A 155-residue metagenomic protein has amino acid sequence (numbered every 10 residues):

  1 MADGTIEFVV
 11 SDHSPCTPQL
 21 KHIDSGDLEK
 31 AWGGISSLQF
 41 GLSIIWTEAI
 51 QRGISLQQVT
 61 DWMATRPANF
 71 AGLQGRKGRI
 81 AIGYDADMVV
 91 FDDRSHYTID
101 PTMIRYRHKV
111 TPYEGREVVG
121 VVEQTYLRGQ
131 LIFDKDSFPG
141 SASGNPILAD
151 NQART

Functional and structural regions predicted by a protein language model:
M1-G4, G41, S137, S141: Metal-dependent phosphodiesterase/nuclease catalytic metal-binding core
G4-T5, V121: A short helix-to-beta-strand connector/capping loop
I6-V9, S14-S95: His/Asp/Glu-enriched, well-ordered alpha-helical/loop segment that forms or immediately abuts the divalent-metal
I23-D27, I82-L148: C-terminal cap of metal-dependent C-N hydrolases
L38-I44, V118-T125, R154-T155: Short C-terminal domain-edge/linker segments immediately following a structured domain
I147-T155: Short, solvent-exposed cationic patches
